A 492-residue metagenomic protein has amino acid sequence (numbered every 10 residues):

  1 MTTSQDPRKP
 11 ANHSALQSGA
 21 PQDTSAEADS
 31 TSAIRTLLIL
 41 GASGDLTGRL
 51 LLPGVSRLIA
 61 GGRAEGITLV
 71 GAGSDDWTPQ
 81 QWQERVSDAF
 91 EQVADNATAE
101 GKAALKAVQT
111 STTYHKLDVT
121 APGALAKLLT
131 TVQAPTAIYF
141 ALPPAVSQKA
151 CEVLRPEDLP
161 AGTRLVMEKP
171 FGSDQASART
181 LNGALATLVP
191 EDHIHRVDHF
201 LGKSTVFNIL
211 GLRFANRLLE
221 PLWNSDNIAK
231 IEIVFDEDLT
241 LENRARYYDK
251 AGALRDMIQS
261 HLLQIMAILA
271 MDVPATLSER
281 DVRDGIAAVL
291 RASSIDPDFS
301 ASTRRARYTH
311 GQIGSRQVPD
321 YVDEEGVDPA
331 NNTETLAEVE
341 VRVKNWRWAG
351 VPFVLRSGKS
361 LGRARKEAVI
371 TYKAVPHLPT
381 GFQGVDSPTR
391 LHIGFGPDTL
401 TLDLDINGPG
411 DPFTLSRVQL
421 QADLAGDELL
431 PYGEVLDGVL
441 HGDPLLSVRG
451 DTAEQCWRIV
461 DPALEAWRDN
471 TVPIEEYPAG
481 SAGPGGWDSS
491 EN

Functional and structural regions predicted by a protein language model:
T2-V166, F171-N492: Secretory/organelle targeting and membrane-embedding segments
